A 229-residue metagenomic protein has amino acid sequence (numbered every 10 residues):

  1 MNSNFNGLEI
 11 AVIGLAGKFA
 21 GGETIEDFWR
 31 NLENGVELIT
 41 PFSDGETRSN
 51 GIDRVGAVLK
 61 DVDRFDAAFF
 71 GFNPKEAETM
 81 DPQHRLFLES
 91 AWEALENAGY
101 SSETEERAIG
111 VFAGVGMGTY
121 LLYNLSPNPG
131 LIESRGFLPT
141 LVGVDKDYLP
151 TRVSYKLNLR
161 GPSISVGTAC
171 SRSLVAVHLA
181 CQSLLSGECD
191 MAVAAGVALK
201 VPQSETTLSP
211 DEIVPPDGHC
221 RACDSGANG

Functional and structural regions predicted by a protein language model:
N2-S225: Cys-dependent condensing catalytic cores that perform Claisen condensation/acyl-transfer in fatty-acid/polyketide
